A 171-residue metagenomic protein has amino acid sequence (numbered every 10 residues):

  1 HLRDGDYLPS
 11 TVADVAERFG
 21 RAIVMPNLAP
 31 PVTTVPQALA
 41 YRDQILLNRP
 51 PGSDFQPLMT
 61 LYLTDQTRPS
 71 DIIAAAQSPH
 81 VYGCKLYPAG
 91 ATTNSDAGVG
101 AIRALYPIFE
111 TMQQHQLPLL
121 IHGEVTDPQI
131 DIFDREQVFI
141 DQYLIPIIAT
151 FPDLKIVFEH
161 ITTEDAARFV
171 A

Functional and structural regions predicted by a protein language model:
H1-T11: Di-metal (Zn2+ and/or Mg2+/Mn2+) metal-binding site signature of metallo-dependent hydrolases with the MBL/beta-CASP
G5-D6, P31-V35, Q66, E164: Loop/helix-junction capping segments adjacent to catalytic residues or to phosphate/diphosphate-binding pockets
T11-Q37, G52-T64, H80-N94, L117-D127 (+1 more regions): Divalent metal-dependent hydrolysis catalytic cores, especially in the metallo-beta-lactamase
V35-I45: Glycine-rich loop at the start of a catalytic domain that most often binds anionic cofactors/ligands
L46-D54, A149-F151: Short helix-capping segments at alpha-helix termini
T67-L86, T92-A171: Histidine/acidic residue-rich metal-binding segments in metalloenzymes
